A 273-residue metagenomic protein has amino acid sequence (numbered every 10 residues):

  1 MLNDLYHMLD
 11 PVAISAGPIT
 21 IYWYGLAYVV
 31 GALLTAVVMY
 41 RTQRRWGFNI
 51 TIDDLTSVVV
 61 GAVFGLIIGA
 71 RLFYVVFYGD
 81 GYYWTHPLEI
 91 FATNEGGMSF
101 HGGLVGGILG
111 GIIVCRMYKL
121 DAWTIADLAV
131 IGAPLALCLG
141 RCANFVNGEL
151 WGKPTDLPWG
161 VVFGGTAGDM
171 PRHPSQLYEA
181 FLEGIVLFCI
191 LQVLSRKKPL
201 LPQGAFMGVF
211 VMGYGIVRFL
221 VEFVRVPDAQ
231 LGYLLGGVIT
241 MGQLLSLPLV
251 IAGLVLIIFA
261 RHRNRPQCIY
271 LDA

Functional and structural regions predicted by a protein language model:
M1-A273: A feature for loop-to-transmembrane-helix boundaries and adjacent hydrophobic helices in multi-pass integral membrane
